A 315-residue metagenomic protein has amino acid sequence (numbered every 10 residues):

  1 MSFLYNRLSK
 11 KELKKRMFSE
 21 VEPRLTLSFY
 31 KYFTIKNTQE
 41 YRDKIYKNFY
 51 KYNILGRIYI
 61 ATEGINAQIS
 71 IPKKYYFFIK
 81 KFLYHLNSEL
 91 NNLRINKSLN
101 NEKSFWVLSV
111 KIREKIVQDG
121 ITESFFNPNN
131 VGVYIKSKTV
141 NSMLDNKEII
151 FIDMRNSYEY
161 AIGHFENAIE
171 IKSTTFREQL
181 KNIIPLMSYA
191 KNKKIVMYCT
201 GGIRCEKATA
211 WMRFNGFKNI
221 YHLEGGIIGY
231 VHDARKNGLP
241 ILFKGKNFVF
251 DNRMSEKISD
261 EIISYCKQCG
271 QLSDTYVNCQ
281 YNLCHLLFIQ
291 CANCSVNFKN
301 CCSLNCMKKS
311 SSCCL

Functional and structural regions predicted by a protein language model:
S2-V133, N156-K194, I203-L315: Rhodanese-like catalytic fold shared by cysteine-dependent sulfurtransferases and DSP/PTP-type phosphatases
V131-N146: Internal catalytic-core helix/loop-beta-alpha segment that presents or stabilizes conserved functional determinants
D145-E148, K191-N192: Short, well-ordered loop/turn elements at secondary-structure boundaries
E148-R155: Short hydrophobic beta-strand that contains or immediately precedes a catalytic carboxylate
T200: Substrate-contacting helices/loops that form the catalytic groove of nucleic-acid and nucleotide-polymer processing
